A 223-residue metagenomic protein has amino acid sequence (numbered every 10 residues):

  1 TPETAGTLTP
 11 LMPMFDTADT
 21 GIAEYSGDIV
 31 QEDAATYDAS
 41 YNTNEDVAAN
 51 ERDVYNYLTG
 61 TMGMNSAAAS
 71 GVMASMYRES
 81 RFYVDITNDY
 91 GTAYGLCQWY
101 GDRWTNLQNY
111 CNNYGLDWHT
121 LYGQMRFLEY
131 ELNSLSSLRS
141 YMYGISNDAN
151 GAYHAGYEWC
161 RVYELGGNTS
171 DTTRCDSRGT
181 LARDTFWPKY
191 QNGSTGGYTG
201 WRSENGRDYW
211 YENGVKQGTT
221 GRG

Functional and structural regions predicted by a protein language model:
T1-A67, H154, D171-G196: Intrinsically disordered, low-complexity, Pro/Ser/Thr/Asn/Gly/Ala-rich spacer/linker segments adjacent to signal
T1-P2, S75, L128, W159: Residue-level preference for non-acidic, small/hydrophobic
E24, I29-D53, S80-G151: Peptidoglycan-targeting cell-wall enzymes and recognition modules
T59-G60, N112, R161: Short polybasic/polar patches that bind polyanions
S66-F82, E158-C160: Short, functionally critical alpha-helical segments immediately adjacent to catalytic or ligand/cofactor-binding
N109-Y114, D171-T180, G218: Short, polar loop/linker segments at the starts of domains and inter-domain junctions
Q124-Q191: A charged, amphipathic interaction segment
S194-G223: Extracellular adhesion/carbohydrate-binding repeat motifs centered on closely spaced tryptophans
